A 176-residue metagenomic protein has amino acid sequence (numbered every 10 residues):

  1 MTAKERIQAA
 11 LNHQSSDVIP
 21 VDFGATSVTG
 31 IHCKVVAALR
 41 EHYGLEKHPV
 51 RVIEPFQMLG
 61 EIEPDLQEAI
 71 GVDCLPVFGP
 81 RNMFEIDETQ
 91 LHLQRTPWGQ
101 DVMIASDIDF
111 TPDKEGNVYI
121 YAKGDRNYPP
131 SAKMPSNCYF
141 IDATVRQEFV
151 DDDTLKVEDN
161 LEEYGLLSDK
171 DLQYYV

Functional and structural regions predicted by a protein language model:
M1-V176: Catalytic cores of TIM-barrel enzymes
